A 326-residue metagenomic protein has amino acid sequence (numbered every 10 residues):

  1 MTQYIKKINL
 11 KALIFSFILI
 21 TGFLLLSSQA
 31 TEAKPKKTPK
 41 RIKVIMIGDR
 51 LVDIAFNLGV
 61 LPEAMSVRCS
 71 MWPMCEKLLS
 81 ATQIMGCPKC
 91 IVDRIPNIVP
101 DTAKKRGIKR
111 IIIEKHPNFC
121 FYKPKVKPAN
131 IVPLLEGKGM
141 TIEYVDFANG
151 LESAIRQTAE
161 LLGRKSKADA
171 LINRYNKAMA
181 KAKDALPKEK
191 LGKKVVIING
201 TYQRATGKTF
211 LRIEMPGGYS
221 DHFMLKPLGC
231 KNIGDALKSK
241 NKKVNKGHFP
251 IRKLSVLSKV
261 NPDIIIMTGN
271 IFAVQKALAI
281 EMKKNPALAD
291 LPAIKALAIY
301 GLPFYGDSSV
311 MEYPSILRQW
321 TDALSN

Functional and structural regions predicted by a protein language model:
M1-I8: N-terminal secretory signal peptides that target proteins for export/translocation
I14-L25: Bacterial N-terminal signal peptides
S28-A33: Boundary at the C-terminal end of the N-terminal hydrophobic targeting segment
P39-K43, F147, E160, S258-V260 (+1 more regions): Structured C-terminal subdomain patch of bacterial secreted/periplasmic proteins
I42-L58, D169-G229: Basic- and aromatic-lined ligand-binding clefts that recognize polyanionic substrates
D49-P124: A short, structured surface patch at a secondary-structure boundary
R68-K77, T209-G247: Alpha-helical, coiled-coil/dimerization segments enriched in small aliphatic residues
N118, Y122-K127, I131-L134, M267-M282: A ligand-binding cleft/hinge motif common to bilobed small-molecule-binding domains
